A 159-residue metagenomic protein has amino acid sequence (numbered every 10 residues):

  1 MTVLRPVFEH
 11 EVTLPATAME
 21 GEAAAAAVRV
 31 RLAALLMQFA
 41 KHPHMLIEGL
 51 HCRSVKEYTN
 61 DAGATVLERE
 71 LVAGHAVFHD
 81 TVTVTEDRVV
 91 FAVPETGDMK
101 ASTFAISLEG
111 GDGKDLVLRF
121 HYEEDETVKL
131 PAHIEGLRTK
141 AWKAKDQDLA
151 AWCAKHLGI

Functional and structural regions predicted by a protein language model:
M1-N60: Hydrophobic ligand-binding cavity/cleft-lining segments
M1-V3, H156-I159: Eukaryotic N-terminal targeting leaders
R5-E9, V66, D115-V117: Intrinsic-disorder/low-complexity, polar/charged segments enriched in Ser/Thr/Lys/Arg/Asp/Glu/Gln
V7-E9, H75-H79, D98-A105: Short, surface-exposed coil-to-beta transition loops
L14-A16, A73-H75, Y122-E126: Beta-strand elements of well-folded, non-transmembrane domains
S54-P94: Glycine-rich portal/gate segments that line the openings of hydrophobic small-molecule binding cavities
V93-Q147: Beta-strand/loop substructures that line and gate deep hydrophobic ligand-binding cavities in soluble
A151-K155: Intrinsically disordered, low-complexity terminal tails and linkers in eukaryotic proteins, enriched in charged/polar
